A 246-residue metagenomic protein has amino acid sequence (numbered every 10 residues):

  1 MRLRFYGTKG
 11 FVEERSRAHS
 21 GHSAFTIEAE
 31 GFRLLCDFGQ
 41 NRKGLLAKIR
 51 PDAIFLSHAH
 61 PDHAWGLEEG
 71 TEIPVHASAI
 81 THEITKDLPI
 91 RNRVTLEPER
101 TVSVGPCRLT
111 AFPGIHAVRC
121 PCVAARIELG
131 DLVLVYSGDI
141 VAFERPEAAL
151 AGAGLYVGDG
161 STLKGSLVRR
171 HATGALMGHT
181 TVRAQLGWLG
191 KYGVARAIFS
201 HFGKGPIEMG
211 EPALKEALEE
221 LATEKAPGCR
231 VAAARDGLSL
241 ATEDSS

Functional and structural regions predicted by a protein language model:
M1-A47, P121-D139, L155: Conserved beta-strand hairpin/beta-sheet module of binuclear metal-dependent hydrolase folds, prominently
R2, A77-A124, E128-D131, G237 (+1 more regions): Metallo-beta-lactamase
T8-G10, F38-N41, A59, I80 (+5 more regions): Active-site metal-binding loops of divalent metal-dependent hydrolases
E13, G44, A64-W65, T85 (+3 more regions): Glycine/Thr-rich phosphate-binding loops of Rossmann-like dinucleotide-binding domains
L34, G39-A77, G152-Y156: Active-site metal-binding motif and surrounding structural segment of the metallo-beta-lactamase
L45-K48, V102-P106, E147-A151: Short amphipathic alpha-helix with an adjacent loop that forms part of the alpha/beta core around
W65-I73, D87, I207-L218: Metal-dependent catalytic neighborhoods of phosphoester/phosphodiester hydrolases
F143-L238: Cap/insert and terminal regions of metallo-dependent hydrolase folds
